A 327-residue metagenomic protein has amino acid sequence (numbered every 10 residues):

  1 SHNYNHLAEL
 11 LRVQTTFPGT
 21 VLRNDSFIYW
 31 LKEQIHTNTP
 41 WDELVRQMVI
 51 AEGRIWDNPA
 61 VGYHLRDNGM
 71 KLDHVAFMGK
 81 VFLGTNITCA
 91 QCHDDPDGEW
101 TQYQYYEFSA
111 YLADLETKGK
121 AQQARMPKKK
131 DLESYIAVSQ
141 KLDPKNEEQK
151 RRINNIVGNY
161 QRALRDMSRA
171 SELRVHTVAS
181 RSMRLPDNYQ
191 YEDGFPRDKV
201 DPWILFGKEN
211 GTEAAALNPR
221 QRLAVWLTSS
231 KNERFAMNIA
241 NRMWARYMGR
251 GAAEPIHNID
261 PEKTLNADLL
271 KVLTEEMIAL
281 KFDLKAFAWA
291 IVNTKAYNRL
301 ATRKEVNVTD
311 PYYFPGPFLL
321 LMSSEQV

Functional and structural regions predicted by a protein language model:
S1-V327: Primarily short, surface-exposed interaction patches in extracytoplasmic proteins
